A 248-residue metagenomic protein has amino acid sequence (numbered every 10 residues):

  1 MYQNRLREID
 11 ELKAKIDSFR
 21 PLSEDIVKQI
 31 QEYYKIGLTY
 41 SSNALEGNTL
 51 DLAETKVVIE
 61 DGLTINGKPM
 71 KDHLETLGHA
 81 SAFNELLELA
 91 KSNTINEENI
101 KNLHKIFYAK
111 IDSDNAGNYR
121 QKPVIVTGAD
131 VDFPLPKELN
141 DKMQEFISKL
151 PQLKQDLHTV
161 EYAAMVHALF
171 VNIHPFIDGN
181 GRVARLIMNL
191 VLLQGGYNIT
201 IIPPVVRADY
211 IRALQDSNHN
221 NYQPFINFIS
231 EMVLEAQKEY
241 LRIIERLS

Functional and structural regions predicted by a protein language model:
M1-D178, R182-S248: FIC/Doc superfamily catalytic core
